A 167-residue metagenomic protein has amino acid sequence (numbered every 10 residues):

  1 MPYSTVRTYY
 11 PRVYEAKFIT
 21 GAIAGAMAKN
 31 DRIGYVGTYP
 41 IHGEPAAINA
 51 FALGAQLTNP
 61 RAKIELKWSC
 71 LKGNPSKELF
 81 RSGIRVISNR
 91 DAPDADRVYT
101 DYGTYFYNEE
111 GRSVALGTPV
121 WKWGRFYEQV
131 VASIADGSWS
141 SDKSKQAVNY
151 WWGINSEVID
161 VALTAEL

Functional and structural regions predicted by a protein language model:
M1-L167: A residue-level marker of the well-folded mature domains of exported/periplasmic proteins
